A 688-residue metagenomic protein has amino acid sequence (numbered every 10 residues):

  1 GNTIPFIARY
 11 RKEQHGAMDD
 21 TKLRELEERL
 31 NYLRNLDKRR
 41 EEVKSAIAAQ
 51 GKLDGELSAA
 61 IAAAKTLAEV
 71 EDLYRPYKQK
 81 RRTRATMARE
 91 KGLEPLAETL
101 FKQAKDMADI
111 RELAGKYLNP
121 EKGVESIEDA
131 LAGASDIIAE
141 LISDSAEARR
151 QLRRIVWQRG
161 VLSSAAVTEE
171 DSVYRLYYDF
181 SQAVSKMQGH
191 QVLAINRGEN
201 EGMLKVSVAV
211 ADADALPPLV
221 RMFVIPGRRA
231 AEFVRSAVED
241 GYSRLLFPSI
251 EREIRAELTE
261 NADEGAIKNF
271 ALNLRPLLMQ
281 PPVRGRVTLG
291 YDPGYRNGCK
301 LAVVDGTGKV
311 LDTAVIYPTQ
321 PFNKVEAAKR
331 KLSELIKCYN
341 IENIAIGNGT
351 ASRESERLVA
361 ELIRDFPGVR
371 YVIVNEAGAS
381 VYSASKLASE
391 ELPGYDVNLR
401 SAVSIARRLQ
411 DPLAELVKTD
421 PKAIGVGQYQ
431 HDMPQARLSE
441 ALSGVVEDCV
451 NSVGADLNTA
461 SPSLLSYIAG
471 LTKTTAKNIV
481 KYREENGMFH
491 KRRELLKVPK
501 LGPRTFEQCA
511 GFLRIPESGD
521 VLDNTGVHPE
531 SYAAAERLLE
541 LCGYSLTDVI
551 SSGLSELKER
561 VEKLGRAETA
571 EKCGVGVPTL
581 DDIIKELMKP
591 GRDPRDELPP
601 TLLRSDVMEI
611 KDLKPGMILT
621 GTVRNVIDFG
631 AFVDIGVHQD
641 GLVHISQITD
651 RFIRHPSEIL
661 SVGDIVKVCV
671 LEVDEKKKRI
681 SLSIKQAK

Functional and structural regions predicted by a protein language model:
N2-A17: Feature marking long nucleic-acid-engaging regions of large polymerase/nuclease enzymes
F6, D19-E25, Y32, L36-G290 (+2 more regions): Duplex nucleic acid-engaging cores and interfaces of nucleic-acid transaction enzymes
R9, E28, R34-K52, A62 (+6 more regions): Long, highly charged, low-complexity intrinsically disordered interaction regions that mediate electrostatic DNA/RNA
Y10-E13, F101, A211, P293 (+11 more regions): Short, ordered loop/turn segments at secondary-structure junctions
A46, A60, E71-Y74, G198-A213 (+4 more regions): Structured, non-catalytic alpha/beta "coupling" segments that mediate domain-domain communication and provide generic
P76, M87-E90, A194-G198, L278-P282 (+15 more regions): Replace "in large, NTP-powered and nucleic-acid-processing enzymes" with "in large, NTP-powered factors and other
R154-V161, Y291-Y295, G349-E354, V374-V381 (+5 more regions): A glycine-rich phosphate-binding loop feature that marks nucleotide/adenosyl-phosphate handling sites
I515-G519, D523-K688: Single-stranded RNA-binding regions, centering on S1/OB-family and related RNA-binding modules
